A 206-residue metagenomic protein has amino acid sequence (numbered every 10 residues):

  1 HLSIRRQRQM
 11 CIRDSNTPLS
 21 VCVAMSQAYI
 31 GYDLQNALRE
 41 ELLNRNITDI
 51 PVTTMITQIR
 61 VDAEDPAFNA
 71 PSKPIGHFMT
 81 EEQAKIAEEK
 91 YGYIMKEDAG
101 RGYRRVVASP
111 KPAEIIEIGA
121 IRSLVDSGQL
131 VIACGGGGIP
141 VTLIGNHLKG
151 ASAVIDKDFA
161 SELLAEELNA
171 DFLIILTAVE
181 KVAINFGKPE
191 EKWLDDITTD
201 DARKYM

Functional and structural regions predicted by a protein language model:
H1-I12: Single conserved hydrophobic/aromatic residue that forms the stacking wall/gate of nucleotide- or nucleobase-binding
R13-V131: Ligand-binding beta-strand-loop-alpha-helix segment within the catalytic cores of soluble metabolic enzymes
G100-A108, T142-A151, D201-M206: Short, basic, glycine/proline-bearing loop/turn elements
R104-I118, H147-F159, E166: Active-site glycine- and acidic-residue-rich loops that bind and position anionic ligands or nucleotide-like cofactors
S123, K149-I174, E190-M206: Gly/Ser/Thr-rich active-site loops/lids in small-molecule metabolic enzymes that frequently grip phosphoryl groups
Q129-C134, L173: Generic beta-sheet signal
G138, T142, L168-F186: Glycine-rich phosphate/pyrophosphate-binding loops and their adjacent beta-strand/loop elements at enzyme active sites
